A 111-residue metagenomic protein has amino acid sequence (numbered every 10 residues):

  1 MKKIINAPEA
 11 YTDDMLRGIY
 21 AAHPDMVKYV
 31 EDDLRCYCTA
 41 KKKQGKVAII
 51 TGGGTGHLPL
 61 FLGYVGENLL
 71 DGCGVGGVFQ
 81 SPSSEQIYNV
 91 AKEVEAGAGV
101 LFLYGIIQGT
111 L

Functional and structural regions predicted by a protein language model:
M1-I49: N-terminal amphipathic/basic leader segments beginning at the initiator methionine
K2-E9, T55, G77, I106: Hydrophobic alpha-helical scaffolding
M15-V27, A91, E95, Y104 (+1 more regions): Structural signal for hydrophobic packing residues in well-ordered secondary-structure cores of soluble enzyme domains
K42, G54-H57: Short active-site-proximal "capping" loops at secondary-structure junctions
K43, E95-V100: Short acidic/histidine-rich motifs immediately flanking catalytic phosphotransfer sites in two-component signaling
V47-G54, L70-C73, G99-I107: Short glycine-rich or small-residue beta-strand-to-loop segments that form or flank ligand, phosphate, metal/Fe-S
H57, Y64-G97: Glycine-rich oxoanion-binding loops at beta->alpha junctions
L111: Short Gly/Thr/Asp-enriched flexible loops that form oxyanion-binding sites at enzyme active sites
